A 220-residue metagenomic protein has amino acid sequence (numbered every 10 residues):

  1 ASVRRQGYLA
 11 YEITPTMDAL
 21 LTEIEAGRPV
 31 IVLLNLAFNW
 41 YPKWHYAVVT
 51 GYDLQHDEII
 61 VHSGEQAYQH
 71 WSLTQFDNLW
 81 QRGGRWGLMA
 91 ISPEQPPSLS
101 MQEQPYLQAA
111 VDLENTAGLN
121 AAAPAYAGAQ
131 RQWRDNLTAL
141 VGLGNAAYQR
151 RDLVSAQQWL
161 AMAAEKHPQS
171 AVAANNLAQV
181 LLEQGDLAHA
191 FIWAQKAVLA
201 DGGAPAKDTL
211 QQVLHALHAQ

Functional and structural regions predicted by a protein language model:
A1-I13, L20, S92-P96, D112 (+2 more regions): Cysteine-nucleophile protease catalytic domains, especially the papain-like/related folds used in DUB/UBL proteases
L9-H62: Active-site-adjacent substructure of cysteine-protease-like catalytic cores
L54-T138: Noncatalytic regulatory segments and standalone regulatory/sensor domains
T138-G142, V172-N176, I192, K207-Q212: Alpha-solenoid helical repeat scaffolds
